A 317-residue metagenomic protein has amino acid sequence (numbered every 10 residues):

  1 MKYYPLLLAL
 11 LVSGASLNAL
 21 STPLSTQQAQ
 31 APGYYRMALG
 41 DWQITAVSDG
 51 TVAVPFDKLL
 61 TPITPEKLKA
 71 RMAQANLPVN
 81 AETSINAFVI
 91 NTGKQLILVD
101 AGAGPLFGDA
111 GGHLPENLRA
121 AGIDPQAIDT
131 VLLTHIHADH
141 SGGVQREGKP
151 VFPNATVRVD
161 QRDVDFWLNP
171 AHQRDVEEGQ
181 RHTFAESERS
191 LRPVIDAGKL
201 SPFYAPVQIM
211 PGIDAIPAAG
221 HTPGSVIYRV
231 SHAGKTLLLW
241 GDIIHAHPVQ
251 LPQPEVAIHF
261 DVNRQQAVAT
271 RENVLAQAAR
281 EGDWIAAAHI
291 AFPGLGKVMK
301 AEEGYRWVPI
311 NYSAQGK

Functional and structural regions predicted by a protein language model:
M1-L7: Bacterial N-terminal signal peptides that target proteins for export
S13-S16: N-terminal signal peptide c-region/cleavage motif recognized by signal peptidases
A19-P115, R119, A127-T130, G234-G241 (+1 more regions): Metallo-beta-lactamase
L24, G112, R119-I123, A127 (+3 more regions): Metallo-beta-lactamase
D49-G50, A101-G104, I136, R162-D163 (+3 more regions): Active-site metal-binding loops of divalent metal-dependent hydrolases
G108, I227-R229, A233-K317: Cap/insert and terminal regions of metallo-dependent hydrolase folds
I128-S141: Metallo-beta-lactamase
G148-N154: Short, conserved loop/helix-junction motifs that constitute active-site signature segments in enzyme catalytic cores
